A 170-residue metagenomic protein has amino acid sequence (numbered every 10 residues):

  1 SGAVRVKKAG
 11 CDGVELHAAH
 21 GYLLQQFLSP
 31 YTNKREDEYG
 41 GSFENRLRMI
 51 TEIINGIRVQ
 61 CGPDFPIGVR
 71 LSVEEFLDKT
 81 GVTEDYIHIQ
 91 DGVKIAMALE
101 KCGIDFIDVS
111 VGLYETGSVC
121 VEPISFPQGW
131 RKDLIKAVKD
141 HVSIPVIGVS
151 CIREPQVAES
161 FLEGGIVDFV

Functional and structural regions predicted by a protein language model:
S1-V170: Flavin-dependent oxidoreductase catalytic cores
